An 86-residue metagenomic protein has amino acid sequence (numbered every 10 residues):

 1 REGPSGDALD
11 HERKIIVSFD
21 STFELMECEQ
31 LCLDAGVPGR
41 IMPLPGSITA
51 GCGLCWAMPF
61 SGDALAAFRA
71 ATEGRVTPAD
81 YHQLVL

Functional and structural regions predicted by a protein language model:
R1-A8: N-terminal amphipathic/basic-hydrophobic helices that include classical n-h-c signal peptides and signal-anchor
L9, L33, I48, E73-R75: A generic structural signal for short, solvent-exposed coil/turn residues that cap or connect secondary-structure
I16, T22-P59: Amphipathic, hydrophobic secondary-structure cores in small proteins
M58-L86: C-terminal structural segments of small proteins and small subunits
